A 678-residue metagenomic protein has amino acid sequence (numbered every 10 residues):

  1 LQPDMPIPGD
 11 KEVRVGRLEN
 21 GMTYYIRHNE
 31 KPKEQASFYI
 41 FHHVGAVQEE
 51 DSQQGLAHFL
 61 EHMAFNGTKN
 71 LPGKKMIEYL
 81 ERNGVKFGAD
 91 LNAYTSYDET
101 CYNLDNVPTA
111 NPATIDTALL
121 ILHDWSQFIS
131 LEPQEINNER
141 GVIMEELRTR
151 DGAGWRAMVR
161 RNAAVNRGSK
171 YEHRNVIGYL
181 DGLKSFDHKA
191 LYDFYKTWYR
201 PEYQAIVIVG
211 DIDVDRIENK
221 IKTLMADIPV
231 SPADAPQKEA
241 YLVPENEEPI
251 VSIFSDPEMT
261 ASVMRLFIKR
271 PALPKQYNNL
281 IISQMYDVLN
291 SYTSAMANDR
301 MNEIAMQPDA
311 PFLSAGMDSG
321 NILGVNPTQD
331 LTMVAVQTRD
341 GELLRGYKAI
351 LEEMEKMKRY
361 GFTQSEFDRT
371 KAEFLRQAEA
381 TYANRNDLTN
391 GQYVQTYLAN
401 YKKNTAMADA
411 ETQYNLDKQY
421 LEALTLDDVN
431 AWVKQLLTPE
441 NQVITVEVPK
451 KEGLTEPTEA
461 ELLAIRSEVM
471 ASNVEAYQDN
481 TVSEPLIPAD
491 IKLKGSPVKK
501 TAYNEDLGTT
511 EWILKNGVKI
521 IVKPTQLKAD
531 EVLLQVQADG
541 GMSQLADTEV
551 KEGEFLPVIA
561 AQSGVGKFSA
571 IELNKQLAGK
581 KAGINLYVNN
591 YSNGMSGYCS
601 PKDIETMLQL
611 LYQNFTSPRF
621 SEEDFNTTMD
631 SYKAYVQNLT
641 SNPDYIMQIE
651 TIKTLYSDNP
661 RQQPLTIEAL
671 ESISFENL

Functional and structural regions predicted by a protein language model:
L1-I26, D213-N302, M306-A310, D368-A372 (+2 more regions): Proteolytic maturation boundary segments
K11-E12, A89, D193, L507-G508 (+1 more regions): Residue-level marker for the onset of beta-strands and adjacent loop->beta junctions in well-ordered domains
R27, P32-E49, G55-A57, K74-D124 (+10 more regions): M16 family metallopeptidases and their MPP-like homologs
F65-K69, L131, D213-D215, M225-S231 (+1 more regions): Bacterial peptidoglycan biogenesis and beta-lactam-recognition machinery
Y79, F128-L131, E135-I136, L424-D428 (+4 more regions): Peptidyl-prolyl cis-trans isomerase
Y94-C101, N138-E146, G152: Short, structured secondary-structure elements that scaffold catalytic or ligand/cofactor-binding regions
F128, P133, R140-G141, G154 (+4 more regions): Non-catalytic, conformational "gating/processing" segments within enzyme and secreted inhibitor domains
